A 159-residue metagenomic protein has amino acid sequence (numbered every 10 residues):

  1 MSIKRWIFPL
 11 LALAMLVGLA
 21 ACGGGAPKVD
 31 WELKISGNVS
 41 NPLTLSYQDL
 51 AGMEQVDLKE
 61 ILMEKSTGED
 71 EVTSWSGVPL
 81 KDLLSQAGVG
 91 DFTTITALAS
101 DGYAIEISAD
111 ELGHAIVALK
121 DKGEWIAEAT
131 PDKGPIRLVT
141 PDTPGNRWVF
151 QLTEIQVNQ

Functional and structural regions predicted by a protein language model:
M1-L10: Bacterial N-terminal signal peptides that target proteins for export
L11-L16: Hydrophobic helical h-region of N-terminal Sec-dependent signal peptides in bacterial secretory/periplasmic proteins
V17-A21: C-terminal motif of bacterial Sec signal peptides marking the signal peptidase cleavage site
C22-Q159: N-terminal intrinsically disordered, low-complexity segments enriched in P/E/S/T
